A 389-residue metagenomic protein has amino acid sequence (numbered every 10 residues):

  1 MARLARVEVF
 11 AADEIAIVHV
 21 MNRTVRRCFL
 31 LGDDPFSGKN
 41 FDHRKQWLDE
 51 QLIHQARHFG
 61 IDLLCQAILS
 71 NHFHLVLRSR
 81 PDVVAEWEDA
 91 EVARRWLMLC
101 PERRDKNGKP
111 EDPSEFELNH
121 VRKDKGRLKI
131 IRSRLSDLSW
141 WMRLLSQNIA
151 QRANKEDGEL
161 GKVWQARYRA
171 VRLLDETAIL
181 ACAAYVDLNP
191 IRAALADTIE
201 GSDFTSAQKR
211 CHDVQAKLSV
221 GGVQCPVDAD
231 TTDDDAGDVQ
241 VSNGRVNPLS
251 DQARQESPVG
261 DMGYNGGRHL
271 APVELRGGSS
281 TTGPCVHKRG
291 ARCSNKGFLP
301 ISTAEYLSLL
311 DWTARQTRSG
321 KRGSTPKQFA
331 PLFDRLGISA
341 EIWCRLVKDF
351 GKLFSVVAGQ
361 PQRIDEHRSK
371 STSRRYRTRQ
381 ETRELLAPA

Functional and structural regions predicted by a protein language model:
M1-A389: Short catalytic/metal-binding and nucleic-acid-binding patches
